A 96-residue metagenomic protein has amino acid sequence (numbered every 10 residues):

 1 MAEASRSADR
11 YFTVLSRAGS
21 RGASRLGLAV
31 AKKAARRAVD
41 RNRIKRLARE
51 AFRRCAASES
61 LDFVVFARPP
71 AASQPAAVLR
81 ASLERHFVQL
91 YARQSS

Functional and structural regions predicted by a protein language model:
M1-S96: Positively charged, solvent-exposed patches that mediate nucleic-acid binding
